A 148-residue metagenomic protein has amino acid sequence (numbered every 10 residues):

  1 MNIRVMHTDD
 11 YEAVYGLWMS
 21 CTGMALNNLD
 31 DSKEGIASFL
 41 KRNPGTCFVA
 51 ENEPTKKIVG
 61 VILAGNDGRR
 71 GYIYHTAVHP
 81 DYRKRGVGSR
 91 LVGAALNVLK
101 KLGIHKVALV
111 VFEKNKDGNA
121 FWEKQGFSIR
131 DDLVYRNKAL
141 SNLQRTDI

Functional and structural regions predicted by a protein language model:
M1-V14: A short beta-loop-alpha structural element at the N-terminal edge of CoA-dependent acyl/N-acetyltransferase catalytic
A37-V49, Y72: A short helix-loop-beta-strand connector motif used in the catalytic cores of GNAT acetyltransferases and, in some
V49, K56-G65, Y72-A77: Conserved beta-strand in the GNAT
E51, T76-R83, V111-F112: A short, internal acetyl-CoA/4′-phosphopantetheine-binding micro-motif in the GNAT/acyltransferase core
G65-Y74, R83, I129-D131: A conserved beta-turn-beta hairpin within the catalytic core of GNAT-like acetyltransferases that forms part
V78, K84-N97, K124: Conserved acetyl-CoA-binding loop-helix of GNAT-fold acetyltransferases
S89-R90, K101, E113-D132: Conserved active-site alpha-helix within GNAT-family acetyltransferase domains
L99-V111: Conserved GNAT acetyl-CoA-binding A-motif
